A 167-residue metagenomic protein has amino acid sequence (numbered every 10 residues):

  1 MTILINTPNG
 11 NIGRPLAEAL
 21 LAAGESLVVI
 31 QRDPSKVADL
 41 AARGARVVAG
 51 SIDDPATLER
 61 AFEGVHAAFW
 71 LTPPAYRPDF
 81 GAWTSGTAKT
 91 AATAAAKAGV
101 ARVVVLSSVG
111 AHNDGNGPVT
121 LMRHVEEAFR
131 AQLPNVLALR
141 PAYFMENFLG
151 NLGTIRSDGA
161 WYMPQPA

Functional and structural regions predicted by a protein language model:
M1-A42, D53-A56, A61-E63, A67 (+3 more regions): Oxidoreductase cofactor-interface core, primarily capturing Rossmann-like NAD(P)-dependent enzymes
G50: Cofactor-binding loops of NAD(P)H-dependent oxidoreductases, dominated by short-chain dehydrogenase/reductases
